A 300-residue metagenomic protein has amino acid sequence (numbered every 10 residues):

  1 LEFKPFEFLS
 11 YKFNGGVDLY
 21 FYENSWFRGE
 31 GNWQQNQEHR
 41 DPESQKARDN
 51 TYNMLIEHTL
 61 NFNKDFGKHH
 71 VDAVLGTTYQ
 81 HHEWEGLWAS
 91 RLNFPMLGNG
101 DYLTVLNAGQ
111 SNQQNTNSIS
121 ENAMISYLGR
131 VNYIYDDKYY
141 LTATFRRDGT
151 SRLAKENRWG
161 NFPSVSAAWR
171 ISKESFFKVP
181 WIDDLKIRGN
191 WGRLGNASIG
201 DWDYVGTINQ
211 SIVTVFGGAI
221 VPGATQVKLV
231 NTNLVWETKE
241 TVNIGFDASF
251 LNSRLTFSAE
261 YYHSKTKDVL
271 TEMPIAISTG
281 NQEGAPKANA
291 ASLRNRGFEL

Functional and structural regions predicted by a protein language model:
L1-R28, E38-L300: Extracellular/periplasmic, surface-exposed regions of secreted and cell-surface proteins
